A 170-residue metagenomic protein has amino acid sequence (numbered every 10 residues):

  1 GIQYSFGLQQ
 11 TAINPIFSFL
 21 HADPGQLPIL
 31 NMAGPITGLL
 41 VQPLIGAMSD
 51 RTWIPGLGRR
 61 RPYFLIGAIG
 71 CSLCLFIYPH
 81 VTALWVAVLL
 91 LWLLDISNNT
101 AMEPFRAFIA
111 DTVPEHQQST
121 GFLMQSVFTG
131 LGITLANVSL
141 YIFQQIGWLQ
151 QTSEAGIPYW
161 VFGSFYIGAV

Functional and structural regions predicted by a protein language model:
G1-T37: Helix-loop boundary and gating motifs at the non-cytosolic
F19, R51, I133-Y159: Transmembrane alpha-helix termini and helix-breaking/packing motifs in multi-pass membrane transporters
P24-P28, E115-S126: Loop-to-transmembrane helix entry/capping segments in MFS-fold secondary transporters and related SLC/MFSD carriers
L27-W53, L73, L131-N137: Central cavity-lining transmembrane alpha-helices of secondary-active solute carriers, predominantly the Major
T37-L39, S119-Q145: Glycine-rich segments within core transmembrane alpha-helices of 12-TM secondary carriers
R51-G67: Cytoplasmic membrane-interface "Motif A"-like loop-to-helix N-cap segments of 12-TM Major Facilitator Superfamily
P62-A83: C-terminal ends and interior cores of transmembrane alpha-helices in multi-pass membrane transporters/permeases
I66, P158-V170: Symmetry-related core transmembrane helices of the 12-TM Major Facilitator Superfamily/SLC fold
